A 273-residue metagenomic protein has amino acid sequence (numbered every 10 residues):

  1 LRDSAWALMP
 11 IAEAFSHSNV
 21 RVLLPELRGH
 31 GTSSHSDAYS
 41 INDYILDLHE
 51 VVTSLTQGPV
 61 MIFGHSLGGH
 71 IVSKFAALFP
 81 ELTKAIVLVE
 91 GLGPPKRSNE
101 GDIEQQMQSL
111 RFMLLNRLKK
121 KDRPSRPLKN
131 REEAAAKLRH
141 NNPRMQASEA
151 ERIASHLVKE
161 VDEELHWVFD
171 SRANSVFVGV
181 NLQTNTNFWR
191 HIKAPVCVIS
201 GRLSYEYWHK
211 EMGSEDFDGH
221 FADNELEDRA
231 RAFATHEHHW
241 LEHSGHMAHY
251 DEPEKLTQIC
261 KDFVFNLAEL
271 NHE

Functional and structural regions predicted by a protein language model:
L1-S34: Conserved HGGG/HGGXW glycine-rich cap/lid loop of the alpha/beta-hydrolase fold
E26-G29, S36, L92, E242-G245: Short beta-to-alpha linker loops that shape the active-site pocket of alpha/beta-hydrolase fold enzymes
D43-V60: Conserved acidic catalytic loop of the alpha/beta-hydrolase fold
Q57-E104: Conserved hydrolase catalytic core segment
L88-P127: A catalytic-pocket lid/entrance helix-loop region that shapes and gates access to the active site across common
D122-Q183: Conserved alpha/beta-hydrolase catalytic His-Asp/Glu region
V158-A232, E237-W240: Conserved serine/cysteine hydrolase catalytic core
N224, D228-E273: Catalytic active-site module of serine/aspartate enzymes centered on a nucleophile-bearing elbow/loop
